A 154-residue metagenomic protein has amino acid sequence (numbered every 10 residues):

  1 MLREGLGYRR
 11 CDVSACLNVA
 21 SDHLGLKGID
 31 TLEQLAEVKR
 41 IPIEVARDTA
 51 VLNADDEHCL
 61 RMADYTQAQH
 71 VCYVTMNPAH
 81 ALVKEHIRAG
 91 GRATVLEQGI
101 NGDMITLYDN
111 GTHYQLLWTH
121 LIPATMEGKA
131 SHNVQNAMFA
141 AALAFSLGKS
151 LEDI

Functional and structural regions predicted by a protein language model:
M1-V74, P78-H86: Flexible active-site lid/hinge loop adjacent to a nucleotide/diphosphate and Mg2+-phosphate binding pocket
G28-A36, A68-I154: Adenine nucleotide phosphate-binding catalytic loops in nucleotide-utilizing enzymes
